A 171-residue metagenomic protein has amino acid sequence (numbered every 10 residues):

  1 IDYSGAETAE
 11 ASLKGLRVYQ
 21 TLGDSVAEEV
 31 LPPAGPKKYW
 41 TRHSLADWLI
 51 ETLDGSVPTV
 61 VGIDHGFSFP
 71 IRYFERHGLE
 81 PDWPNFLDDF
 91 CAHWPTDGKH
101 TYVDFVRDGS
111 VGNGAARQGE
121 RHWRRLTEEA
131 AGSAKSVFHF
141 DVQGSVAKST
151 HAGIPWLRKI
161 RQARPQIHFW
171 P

Functional and structural regions predicted by a protein language model:
Y3-P171: RNase H-like (RuvC/DEDD) metal-dependent nuclease/polynucleotide-processing core
